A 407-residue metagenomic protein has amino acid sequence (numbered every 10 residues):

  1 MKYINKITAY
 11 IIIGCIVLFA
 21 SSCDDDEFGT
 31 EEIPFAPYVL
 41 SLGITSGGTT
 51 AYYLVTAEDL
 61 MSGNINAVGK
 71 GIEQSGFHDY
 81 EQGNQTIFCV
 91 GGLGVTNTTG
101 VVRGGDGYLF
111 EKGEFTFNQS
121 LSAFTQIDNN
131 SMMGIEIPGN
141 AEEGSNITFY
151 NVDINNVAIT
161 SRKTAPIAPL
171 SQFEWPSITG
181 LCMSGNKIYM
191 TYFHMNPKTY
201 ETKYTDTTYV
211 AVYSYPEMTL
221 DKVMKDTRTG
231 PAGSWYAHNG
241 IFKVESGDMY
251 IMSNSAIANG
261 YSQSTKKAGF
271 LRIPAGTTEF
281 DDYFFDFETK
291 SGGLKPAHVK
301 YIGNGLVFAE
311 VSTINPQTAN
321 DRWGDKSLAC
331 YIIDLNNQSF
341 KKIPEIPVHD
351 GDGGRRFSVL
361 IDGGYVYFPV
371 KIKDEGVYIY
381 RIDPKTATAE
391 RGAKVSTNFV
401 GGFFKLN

Functional and structural regions predicted by a protein language model:
M1-N5, Y10-S41: Bacterial Sec-dependent N-terminal signal peptides
D25-A165, N186, K371, G376-V377 (+3 more regions): Acidic/polar, low-complexity intrinsically disordered N-terminal segments immediately downstream of a Sec signal
T45-T50, L93-N97, N140-I147, T199-T207 (+3 more regions): Short, solvent-exposed loop/turn segments at conserved positions within beta-propeller repeat blades
L54-E58, V101-R103, S145-V157, K203-M218 (+3 more regions): Beta-propeller blade signature
M61-Q74, D106-Q119, A158-S171, T219-A232 (+3 more regions): A short beta-strand motif characteristic of beta-propeller blades
G71-N84, T116-N129, S171-L181, P231-I241 (+3 more regions): Repeated scaffold domains used in trafficking and secretory/extracellular systems, primarily beta-propellers
C182-Q317: Acidic, serine/threonine- and glycine-rich low-complexity intrinsically disordered segments that serve as flexible
T278-E375: Intrinsically disordered, low-complexity segments enriched in Gly and acidic/Ser/Thr residues that form flexible
